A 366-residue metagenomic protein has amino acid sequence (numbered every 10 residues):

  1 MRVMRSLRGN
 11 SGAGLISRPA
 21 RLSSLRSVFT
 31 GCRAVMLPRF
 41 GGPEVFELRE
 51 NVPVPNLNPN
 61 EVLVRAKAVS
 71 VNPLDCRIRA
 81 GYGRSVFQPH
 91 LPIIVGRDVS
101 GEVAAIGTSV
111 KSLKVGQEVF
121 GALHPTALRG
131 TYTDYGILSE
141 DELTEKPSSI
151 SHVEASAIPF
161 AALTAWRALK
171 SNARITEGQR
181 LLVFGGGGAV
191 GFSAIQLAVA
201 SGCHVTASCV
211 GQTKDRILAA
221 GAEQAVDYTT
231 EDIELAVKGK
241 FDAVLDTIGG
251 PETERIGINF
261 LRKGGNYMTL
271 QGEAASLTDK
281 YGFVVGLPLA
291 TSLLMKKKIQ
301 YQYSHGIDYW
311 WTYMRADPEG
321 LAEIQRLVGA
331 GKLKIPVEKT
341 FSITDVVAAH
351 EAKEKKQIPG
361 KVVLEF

Functional and structural regions predicted by a protein language model:
M1-C32: N-terminal mitochondrial targeting presequence
R2, L25-N58, R65-I106, K111-F366: Terminal helix/beta-alpha structural elements that buttress the NAD(P)+-binding lobe
